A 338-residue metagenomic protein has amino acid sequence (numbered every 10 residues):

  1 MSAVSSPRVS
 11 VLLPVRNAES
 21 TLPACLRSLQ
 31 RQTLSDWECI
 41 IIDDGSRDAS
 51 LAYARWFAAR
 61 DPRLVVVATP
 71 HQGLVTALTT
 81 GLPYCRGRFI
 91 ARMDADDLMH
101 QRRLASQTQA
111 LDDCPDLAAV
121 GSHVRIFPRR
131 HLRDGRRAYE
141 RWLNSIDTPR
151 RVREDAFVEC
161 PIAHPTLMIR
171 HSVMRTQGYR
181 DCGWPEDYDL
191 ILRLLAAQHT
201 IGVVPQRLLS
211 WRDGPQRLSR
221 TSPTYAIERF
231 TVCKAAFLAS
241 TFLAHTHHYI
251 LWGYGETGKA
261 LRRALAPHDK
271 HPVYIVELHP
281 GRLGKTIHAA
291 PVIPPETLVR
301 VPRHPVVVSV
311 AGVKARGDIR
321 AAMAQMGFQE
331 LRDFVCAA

Functional and structural regions predicted by a protein language model:
M1-S28: N-proximal low-complexity "stem/linker" segments adjacent to membrane-targeting elements
V11, P83, I146-S222: Conserved nucleotide-sugar donor-binding catalytic segment
R27-D36: Short, acidic, metal-binding catalytic loop of nucleotide-sugar glycosyltransferases
D43-A52, D94: A conserved acidic beta->alpha catalytic loop
L51-Y84, C114: Conserved donor nucleotide-binding strand/loop of the catalytic core
L74-A77, L82, S106-V173: Flexible acidic/His/Gly-enriched loops in nucleotide-sugar-dependent glycosyltransferase catalytic domains
I90: Short aromatic/hydrophobic "clamp" motif used to bind/position activated sugar donors
F157, D187, I191, V204 (+1 more regions): Hydrophobic, well-ordered beta-alpha structural blocks that scaffold small-molecule cofactor pockets
